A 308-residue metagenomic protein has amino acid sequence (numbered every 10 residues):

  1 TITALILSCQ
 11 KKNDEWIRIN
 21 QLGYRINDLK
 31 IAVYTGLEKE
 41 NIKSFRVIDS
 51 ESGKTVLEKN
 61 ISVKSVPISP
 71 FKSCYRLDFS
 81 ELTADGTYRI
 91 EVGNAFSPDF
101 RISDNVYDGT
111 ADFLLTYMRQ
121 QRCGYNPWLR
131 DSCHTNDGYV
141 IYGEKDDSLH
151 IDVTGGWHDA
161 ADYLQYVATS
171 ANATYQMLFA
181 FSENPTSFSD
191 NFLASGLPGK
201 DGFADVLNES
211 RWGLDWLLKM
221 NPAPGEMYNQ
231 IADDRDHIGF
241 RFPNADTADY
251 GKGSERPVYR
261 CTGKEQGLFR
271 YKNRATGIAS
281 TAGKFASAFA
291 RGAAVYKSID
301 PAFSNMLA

Functional and structural regions predicted by a protein language model:
A4-D14: Bacterial Sec-dependent signal peptides at the C-terminal "C-region" and cleavage site
W16-D104: Ligand-binding face of N-terminal immunoglobulin V-set domains in extracellular IgSF glycoproteins
N27, S97-S132: Low-complexity, Pro/Ser/Thr- and charge-rich linker/hinge segments at domain boundaries
V63-E81, L129-N184, K264-Y271: Active-site-adjacent substrate/metal-binding segments within catalytic domains of carbohydrate-active enzymes
L77-S80, H158-A168, S195-D215, Y271-S280: Aromatic- and glycine-enriched glycan-recognition loops and surfaces that form the carbohydrate-binding subsites
V92, Y163, T174-L197, D215-A223 (+1 more regions): Well-ordered alpha-helical scaffold segments within catalytic/enzyme domains
D152-A160, Y228-A308: Active-site lining segments of carbohydrate-active enzymes
D205-I231: Carboxylate/His-rich catalytic cores and anion/metal-binding grooves
